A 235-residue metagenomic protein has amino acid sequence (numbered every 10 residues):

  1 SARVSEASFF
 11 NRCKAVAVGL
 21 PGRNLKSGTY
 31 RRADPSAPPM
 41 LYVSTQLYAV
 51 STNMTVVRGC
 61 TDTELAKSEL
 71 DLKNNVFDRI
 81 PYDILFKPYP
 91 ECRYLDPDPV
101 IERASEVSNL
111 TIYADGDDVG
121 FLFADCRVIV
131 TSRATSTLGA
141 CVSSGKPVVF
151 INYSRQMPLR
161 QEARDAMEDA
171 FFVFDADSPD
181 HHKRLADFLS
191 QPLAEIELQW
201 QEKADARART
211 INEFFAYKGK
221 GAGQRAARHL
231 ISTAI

Functional and structural regions predicted by a protein language model:
S1-A2, L20-N24, D117, N152-P158: Short, acidic/turn-prone active-site loops that include or flank metal/cofactor- and phosphate-binding residues
S1-V57, S190, A194-L198, E202-R209 (+1 more regions): A nucleotide-sugar donor-handling region in carbohydrate enzymes
S8-G19, P35, E102-V107, V128 (+1 more regions): Catalytic binding pocket for nucleotide-activated donors in carbohydrate/polymer assembly enzymes
V16-E102, I112: Conserved catalytic-core segment of nucleotide-activated headgroup transferases in glycan assembly
V76, F121-F123, A166-M167: Structural alpha-helical scaffold elements that stabilize or flank donor/cofactor-binding regions in carbohydrate
S108-G116: Active-site donor-binding acidic/aromatic loop of nucleotide-activated sugar and phosphosugar transferases involved
G116-C126, S143: Short acidic alpha-helix that forms the nucleotide-activated donor recognition element in Leloir-type transferases
A216-I235: C-terminal alpha-helical cap of glycosyltransferases
